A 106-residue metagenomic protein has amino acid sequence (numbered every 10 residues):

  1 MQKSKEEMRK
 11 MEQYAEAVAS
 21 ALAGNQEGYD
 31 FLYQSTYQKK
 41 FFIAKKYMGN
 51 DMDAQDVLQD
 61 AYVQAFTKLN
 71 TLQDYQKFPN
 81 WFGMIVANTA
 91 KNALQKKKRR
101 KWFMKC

Functional and structural regions predicted by a protein language model:
M1-E16: Intrinsic, short, N-terminal disordered tails of RNA polymerase sigma-factor systems
K3-K5, L22-F31, F41-D60: Short, charged helix-capping/linker segments at alpha-helix termini
Y14-A17, G28-Y29, V57, F78 (+2 more regions): Hydrophobic side chains within well-formed alpha-helices
L22-A23, Y62-K77, K96-K98: Sigma70-family region 2
L32-T36, K40, V86: Hydrophobic/aromatic residues within well-ordered alpha-helical segments
Q34, Q59, G83, Q95-K96: Phosphate-coordinating loops and pocket residues in cytosolic domains that bind phosphorylated ligands
F42, D56-V63, Q76-N88: Structural recognition of an alpha-helix C-terminal capping motif at a helix-to-coil junction
N70-Q73, A87-K105: Arg/Lys-rich amphipathic alpha helix in sigma70-family domain 2
